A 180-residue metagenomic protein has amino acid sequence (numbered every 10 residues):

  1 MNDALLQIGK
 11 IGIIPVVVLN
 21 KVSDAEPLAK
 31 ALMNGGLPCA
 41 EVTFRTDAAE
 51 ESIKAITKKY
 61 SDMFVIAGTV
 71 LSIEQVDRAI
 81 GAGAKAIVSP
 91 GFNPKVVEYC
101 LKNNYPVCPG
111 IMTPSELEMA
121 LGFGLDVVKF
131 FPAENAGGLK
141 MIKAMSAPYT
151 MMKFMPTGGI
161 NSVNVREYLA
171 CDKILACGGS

Functional and structural regions predicted by a protein language model:
M1-A82, K102, M151, S162: Conserved N-terminal beta1-alpha1 strand-loop-helix module at the mouth
V18-N20, A67-I73, S89-N93, P109-P114 (+2 more regions): Glycine-rich beta-to-alpha transition loops that act as phosphate-gripper elements at the mouths of alpha/beta enzyme
L28, S72-A82, S115-F123, S146 (+1 more regions): Catalytic cores of alpha/beta
M33-P38, K59-D62, G81-I87, K102-C108 (+3 more regions): Glycine-enriched alpha-helix->loop->beta-strand junction motifs that scaffold or abut catalytic
A40-T43, I66-A67, I87-S89, G110 (+2 more regions): Short beta-strand segments at enzyme active-site cores
A86-V96, K129-L139, K173-S180: Glycine-rich phosphate-binding active-site loops on the catalytic face of alpha/beta enzymes
V96-L101, E118-F123, G138-M141, N164-R166: Short, charged, surface-exposed secondary-structure boundary motifs
M119, N135, L139-M155: Shared catalytic-loop signature of beta/alpha-barrel
